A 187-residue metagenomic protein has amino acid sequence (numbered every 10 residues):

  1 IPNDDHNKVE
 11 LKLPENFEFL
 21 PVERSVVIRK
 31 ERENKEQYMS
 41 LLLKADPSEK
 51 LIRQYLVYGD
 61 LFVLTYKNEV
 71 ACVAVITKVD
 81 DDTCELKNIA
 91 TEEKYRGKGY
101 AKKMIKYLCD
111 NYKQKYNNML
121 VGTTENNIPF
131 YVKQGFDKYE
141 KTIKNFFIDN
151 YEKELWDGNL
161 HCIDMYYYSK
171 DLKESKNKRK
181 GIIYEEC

Functional and structural regions predicted by a protein language model:
K8, G59-L61, H161-Y168: Short hydrophobic/aromatic beta-strand or adjacent loop that forms the aromatic wall/cage of a ligand/substrate-binding
L13-L51, K178-C187: Short amphipathic alpha-helix that is part of the acyltransferase structural core
E36-V73: Active-site rim helix/loop that mediates acceptor-substrate recognition in acyltransferases
V63, E69-K78, D82-A90: Conserved beta-strand in the GNAT
Y95-Y107: Conserved acetyl-CoA pyrophosphate-binding loop and the N-cap/start of the following alpha-helix in GNAT-like
N111-E125: Conserved GNAT acetyl-CoA-binding A-motif
E125-G158: Conserved active-site alpha-helix within GNAT-family acetyltransferase domains
